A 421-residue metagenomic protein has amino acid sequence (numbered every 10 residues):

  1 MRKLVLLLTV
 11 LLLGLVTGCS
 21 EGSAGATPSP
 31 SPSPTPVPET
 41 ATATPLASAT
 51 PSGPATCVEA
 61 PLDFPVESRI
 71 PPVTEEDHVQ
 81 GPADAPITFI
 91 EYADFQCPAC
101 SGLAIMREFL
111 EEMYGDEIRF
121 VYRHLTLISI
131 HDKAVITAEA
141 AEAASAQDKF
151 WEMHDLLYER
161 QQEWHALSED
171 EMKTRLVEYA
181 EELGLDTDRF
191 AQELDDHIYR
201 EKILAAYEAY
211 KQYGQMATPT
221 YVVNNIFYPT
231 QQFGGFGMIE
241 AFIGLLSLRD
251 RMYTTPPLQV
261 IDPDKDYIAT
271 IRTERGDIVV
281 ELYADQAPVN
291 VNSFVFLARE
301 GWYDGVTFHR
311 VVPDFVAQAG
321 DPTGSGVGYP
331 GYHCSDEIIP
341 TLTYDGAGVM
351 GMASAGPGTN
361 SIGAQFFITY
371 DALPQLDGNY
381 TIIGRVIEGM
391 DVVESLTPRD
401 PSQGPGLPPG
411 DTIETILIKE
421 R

Functional and structural regions predicted by a protein language model:
M1-L4: Positively charged n-region of N-terminal signal peptides that target proteins for export
L15-G18: C-terminal motif of bacterial Sec signal peptides marking the signal peptidase cleavage site
E21-P38, T44-T50, C57, E67 (+3 more regions): C-terminal cap of thioredoxin/glutaredoxin-like
G22, G237-R421: Cyclophilin-like peptidyl-prolyl cis-trans isomerases
I70-I87: A short beta-strand-turn-helix
A85, I90-E181: Structural alpha/beta surface segment adjacent to cysteine/selenocysteine redox centers across thiol/disulfide enzymes
A85, L103-M106, K133-A140, K149-M153 (+9 more regions): Stable alpha-helical elements in mature extracytoplasmic
A85-T88, G115-R119, Q147-E152, L185-R189 (+6 more regions): Loop/turn elements at helix/coil->beta-strand transitions in domains of secreted/extracellular proteins
